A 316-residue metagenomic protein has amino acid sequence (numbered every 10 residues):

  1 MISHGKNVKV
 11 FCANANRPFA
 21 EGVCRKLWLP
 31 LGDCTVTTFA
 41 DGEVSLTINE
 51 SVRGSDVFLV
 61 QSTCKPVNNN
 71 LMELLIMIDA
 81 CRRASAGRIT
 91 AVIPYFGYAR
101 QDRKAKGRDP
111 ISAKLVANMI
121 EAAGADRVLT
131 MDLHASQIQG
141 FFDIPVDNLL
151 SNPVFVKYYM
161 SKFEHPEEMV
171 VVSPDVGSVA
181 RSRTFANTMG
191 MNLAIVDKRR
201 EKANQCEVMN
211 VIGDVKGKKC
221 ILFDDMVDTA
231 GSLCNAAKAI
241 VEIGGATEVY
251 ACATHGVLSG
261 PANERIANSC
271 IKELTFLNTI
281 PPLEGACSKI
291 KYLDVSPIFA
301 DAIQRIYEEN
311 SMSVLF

Functional and structural regions predicted by a protein language model:
M1-F316: PRPP-associated nucleotide enzymes
